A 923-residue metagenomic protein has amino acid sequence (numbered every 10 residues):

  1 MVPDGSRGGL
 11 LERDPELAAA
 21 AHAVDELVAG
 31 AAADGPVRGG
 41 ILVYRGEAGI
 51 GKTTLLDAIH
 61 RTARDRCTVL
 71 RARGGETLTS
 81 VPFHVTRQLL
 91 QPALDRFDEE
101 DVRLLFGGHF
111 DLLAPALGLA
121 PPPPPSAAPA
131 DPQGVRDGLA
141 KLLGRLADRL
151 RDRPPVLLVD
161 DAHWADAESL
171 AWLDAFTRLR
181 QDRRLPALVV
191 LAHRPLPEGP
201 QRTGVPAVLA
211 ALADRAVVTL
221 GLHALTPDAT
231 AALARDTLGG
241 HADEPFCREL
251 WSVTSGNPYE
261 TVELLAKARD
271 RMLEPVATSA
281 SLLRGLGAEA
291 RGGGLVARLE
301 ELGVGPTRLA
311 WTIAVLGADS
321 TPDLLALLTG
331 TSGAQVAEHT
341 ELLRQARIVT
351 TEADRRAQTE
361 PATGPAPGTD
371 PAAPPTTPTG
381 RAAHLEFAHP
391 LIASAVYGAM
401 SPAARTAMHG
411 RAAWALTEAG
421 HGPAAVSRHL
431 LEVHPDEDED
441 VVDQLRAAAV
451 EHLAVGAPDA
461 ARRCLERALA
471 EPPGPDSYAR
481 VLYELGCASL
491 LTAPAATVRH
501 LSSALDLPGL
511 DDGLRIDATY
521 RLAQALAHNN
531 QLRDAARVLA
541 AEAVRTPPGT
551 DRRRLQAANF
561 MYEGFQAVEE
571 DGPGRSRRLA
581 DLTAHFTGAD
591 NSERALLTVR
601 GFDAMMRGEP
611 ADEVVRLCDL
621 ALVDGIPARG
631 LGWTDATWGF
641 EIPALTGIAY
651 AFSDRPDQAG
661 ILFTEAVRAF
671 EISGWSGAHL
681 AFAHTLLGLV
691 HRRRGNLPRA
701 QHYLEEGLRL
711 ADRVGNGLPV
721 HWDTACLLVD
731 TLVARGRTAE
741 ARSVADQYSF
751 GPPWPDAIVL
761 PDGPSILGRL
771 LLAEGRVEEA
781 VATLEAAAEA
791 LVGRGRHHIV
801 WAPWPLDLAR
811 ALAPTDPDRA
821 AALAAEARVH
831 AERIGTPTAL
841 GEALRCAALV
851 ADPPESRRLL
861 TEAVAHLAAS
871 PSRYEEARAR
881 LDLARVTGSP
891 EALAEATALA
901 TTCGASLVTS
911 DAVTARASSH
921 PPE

Functional and structural regions predicted by a protein language model:
M1-D25, A29, L112-A127, A280-R291: Conserved adenine-nucleotide phosphate-binding loops and their immediately adjacent elements
I41, L55-T62, H339, H384-F387 (+11 more regions): Extended alpha-helical scaffolding segments used for macromolecular assembly and cargo binding
E47-S80, H84-R87: P-loop NTPase Walker A phosphate-binding motif
R64, W251, A266-R269, Q335 (+6 more regions): Internal alpha-solenoid helical repeat scaffolds
H84, Q181-E249, E260-E263, A290 (+1 more regions): Alpha-helical sensor/transducer elements of the RecA-like P-loop NTPase core
H84-V156, A216, A231, P423: Conserved Walker-type P-loop NTP-binding/catalytic site
A229-T237, H241-R463, R467: Short secondary-structure boundary elements
T331, Q345, A353, D459 (+6 more regions): Helix-coil-helix junctions within alpha-helical repeat/solenoid scaffolds
